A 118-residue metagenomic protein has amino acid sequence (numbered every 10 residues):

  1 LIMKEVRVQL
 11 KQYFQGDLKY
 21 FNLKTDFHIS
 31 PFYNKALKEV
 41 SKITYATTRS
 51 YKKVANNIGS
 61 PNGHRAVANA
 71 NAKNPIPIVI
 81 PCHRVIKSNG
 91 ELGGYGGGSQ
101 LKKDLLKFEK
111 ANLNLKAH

Functional and structural regions predicted by a protein language model:
L1-P61, F108, N112-H118: Basic nucleic-acid-binding alpha-helical/helix-turn surface characteristic of O6-alkylguanine DNA
L23-T25, V67, L92-Y95: Short clusters of hydrophobic/aromatic residues that line enzyme substrate/ligand-binding pockets
N62-P77: Regulatory, non-catalytic segments
I78-V85: Short Lys/Arg-enriched helix C-cap and helix-to-coil transition segments that create basic nucleic-acid-contact patches
S88-H118: …primarily DNA-binding HTH/wHTH and HhH modules…
